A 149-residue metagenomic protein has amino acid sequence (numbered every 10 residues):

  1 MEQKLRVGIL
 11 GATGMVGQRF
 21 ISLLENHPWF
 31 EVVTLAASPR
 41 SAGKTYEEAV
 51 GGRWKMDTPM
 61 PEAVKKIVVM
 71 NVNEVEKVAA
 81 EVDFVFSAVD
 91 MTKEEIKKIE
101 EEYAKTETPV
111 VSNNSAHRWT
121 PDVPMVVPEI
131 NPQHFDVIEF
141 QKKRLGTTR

Functional and structural regions predicted by a protein language model:
M1-R149: N-terminal Rossmann-like NAD(P) cofactor-binding subdomain of oxidoreductases, focused on the glycine-rich
